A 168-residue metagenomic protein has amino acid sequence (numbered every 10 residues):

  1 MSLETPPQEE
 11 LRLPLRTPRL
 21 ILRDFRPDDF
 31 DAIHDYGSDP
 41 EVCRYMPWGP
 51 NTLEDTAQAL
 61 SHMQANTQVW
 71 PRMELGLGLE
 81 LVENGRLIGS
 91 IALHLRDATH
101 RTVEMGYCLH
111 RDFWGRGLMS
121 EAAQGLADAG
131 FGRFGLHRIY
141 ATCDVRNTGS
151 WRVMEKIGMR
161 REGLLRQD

Functional and structural regions predicted by a protein language model:
M1-R44, S61, G76-D168: Acyl-donor (CoA/ACP) binding surface of acyl/acetyltransferases
D35, G49-N51: PAS/PAS-like sensory domain cap-loop motif
G37, M46, T67-V69: Hydrophobic residues in alpha-helical segments
N51, V69-R72, I139: Secondary-structure boundary/capping residues
Q64-G78: A short helix-loop-beta-strand connector motif used in the catalytic cores of GNAT acetyltransferases and, in some
